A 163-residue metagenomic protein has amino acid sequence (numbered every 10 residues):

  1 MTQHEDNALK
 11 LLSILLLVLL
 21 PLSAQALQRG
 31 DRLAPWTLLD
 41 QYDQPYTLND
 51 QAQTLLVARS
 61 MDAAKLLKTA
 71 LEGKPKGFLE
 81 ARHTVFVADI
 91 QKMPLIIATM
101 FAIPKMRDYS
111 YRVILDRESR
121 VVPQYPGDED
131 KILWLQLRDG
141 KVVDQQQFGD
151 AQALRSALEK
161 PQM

Functional and structural regions predicted by a protein language model:
T2-S13: Bacterial N-terminal signal peptides that target proteins for export
P21-S23: N-terminal signal peptide c-region/cleavage motif recognized by signal peptidases
P35-A52: A short beta-strand-turn-helix
L48-K65: Short active-site neighborhood of thiol/selenol oxidoreductases, capturing the structured segment around
N49-D50, R117-A153: Thiol/disulfide oxidoreductase modules built on the thioredoxin-like
A63-K105: Structural microenvironment flanking redox-active thiols in thiol-disulfide oxidoreductases
V85-V87, A102-E129: Short, internal strand/loop/helix patches that form the active-site neighborhood or redox-interaction surface
A151-M163: A short, polar/charged loop-to-alpha-helix boundary motif
